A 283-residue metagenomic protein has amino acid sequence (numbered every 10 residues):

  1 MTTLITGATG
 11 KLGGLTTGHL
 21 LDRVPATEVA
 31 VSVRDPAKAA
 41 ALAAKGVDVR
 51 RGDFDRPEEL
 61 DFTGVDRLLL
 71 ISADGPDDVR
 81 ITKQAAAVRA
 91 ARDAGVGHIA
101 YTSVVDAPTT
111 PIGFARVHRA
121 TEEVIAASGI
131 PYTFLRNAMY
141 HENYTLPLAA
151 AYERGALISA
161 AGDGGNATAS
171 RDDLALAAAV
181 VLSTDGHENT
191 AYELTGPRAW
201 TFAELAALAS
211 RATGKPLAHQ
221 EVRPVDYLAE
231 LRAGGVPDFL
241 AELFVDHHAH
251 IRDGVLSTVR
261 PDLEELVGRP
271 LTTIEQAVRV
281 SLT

Functional and structural regions predicted by a protein language model:
T2-A37, D55-P57, V65, S72-I81 (+7 more regions): Oxidoreductase cofactor-interface core, primarily capturing Rossmann-like NAD(P)-dependent enzymes
K38-K45, D61-F62: Short loop/helix-cap segments at secondary-structure boundaries that form the rim of catalytic
L42-R56: Rossmann-fold cofactor-recognition segment
A44-D48, I130, K215-L217, G268: A short helix-to-beta-strand connector/capping loop
V47-D48, G214, V236, T283: Residue-level marker of structural boundaries
V49, H98-I99: A short hydrophobic/small-residue beta-strand
E59-D61, K83, I274-A277: Hydrophobic alpha-helical packing elements
V225-T283: A hydrophobic C-terminal alpha-helical subdomain
